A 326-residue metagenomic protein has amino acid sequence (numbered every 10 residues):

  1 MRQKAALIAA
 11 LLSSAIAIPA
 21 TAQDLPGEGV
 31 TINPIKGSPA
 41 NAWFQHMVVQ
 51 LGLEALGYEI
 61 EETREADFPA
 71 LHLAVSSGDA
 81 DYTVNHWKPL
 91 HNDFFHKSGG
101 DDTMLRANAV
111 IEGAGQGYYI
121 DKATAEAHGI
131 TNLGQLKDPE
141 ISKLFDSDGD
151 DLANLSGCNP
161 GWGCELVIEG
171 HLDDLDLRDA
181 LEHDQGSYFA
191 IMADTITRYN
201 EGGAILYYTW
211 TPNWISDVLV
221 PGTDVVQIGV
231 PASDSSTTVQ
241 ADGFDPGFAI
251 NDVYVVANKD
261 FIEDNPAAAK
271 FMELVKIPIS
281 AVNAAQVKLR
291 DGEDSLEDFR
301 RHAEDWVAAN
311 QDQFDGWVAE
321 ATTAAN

Functional and structural regions predicted by a protein language model:
A22-N33, L144-L152, Q313-N326: Immediate post-signal peptide segment of exported/extracytoplasmic ligand-binding proteins
P26-N41, Y58-T63, L152-S156, M272: Short, well-ordered beta-strand elements
P39-A40, Y58-L73, H183-D194: Short helix-initiation/N-cap motifs at beta->coil->alpha
H46, T63-D102, D194, W214-V220: Pocket-flanking alpha-helical
A74, A80-V84, S156-S233: Ligand-binding pocket segment of bilobal, Venus flytrap-like solute-binding proteins
T103-G157: A conserved helix-loop-strand patch within extracytoplasmic ligand-binding domains of the periplasmic binding
Q116-E126, G243, D252-D264, V287-K288: A bilobed periplasmic-binding-protein/Venus flytrap-type ligand-binding module shared by bacterial periplasmic
F261, A269-N326: C-terminal functional modules
